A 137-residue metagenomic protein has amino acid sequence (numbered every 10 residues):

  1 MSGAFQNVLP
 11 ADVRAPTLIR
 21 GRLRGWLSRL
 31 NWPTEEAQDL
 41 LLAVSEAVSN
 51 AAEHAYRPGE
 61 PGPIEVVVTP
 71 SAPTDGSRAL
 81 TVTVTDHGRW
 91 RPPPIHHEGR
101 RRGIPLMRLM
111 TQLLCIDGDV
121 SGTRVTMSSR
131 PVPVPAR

Functional and structural regions predicted by a protein language model:
M1-Q6, A52-R137: Conserved beta-strand-loop-beta-strand hairpin that lines the nucleotide-binding pocket of ATP/GTP-utilizing enzymes
Q6-L18: STAS-typified acidic loop motif
D12, L40, R100-G103: The cytosolic transmitter module of two-component sensor histidine kinases
P16-L23, M107: Heptad-repeat coiled-coil signal-transmission/dimerization helices
G21-S45: Conserved short strand/loop->alpha-helix "switch" segment adjacent to the catalytic nucleotide/phosphoryl-transfer site
R24, A51-A52: Short, well-ordered amphipathic alpha-helices
E46, N50: Conserved polar catalytic motif of the HATPase_c/GHKL fold
